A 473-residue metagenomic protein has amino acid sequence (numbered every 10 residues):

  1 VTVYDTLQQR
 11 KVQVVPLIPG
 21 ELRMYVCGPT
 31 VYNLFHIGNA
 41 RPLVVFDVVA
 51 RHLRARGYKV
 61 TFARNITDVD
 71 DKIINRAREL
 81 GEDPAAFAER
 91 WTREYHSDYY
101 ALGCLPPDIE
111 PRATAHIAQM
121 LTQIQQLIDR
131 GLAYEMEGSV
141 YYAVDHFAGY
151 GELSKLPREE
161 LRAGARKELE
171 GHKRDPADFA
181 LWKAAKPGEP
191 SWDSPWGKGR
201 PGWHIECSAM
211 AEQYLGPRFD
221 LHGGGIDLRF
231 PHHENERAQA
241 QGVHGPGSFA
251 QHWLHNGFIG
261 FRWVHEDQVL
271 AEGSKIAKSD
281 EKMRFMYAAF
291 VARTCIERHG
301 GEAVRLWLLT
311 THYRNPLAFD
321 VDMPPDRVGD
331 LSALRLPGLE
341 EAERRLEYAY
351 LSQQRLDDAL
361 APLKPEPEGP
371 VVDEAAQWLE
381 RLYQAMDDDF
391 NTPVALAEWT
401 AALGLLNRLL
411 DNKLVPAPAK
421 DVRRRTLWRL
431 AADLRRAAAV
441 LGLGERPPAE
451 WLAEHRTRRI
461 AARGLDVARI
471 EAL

Functional and structural regions predicted by a protein language model:
V1-Y32, D47, T61, S97 (+1 more regions): Alpha-helical recognition segments enriched in aromatics with Gly/Pro capping that present substrate-recognition
Q8-Q13, L17-L105, Q123: N-terminal, positively charged nucleic-acid-binding surface of large information/translation enzymes
K59, D83, L105, R218 (+2 more regions): Short coil/loop linkers at secondary-structure junctions
P107-A115: Phosphate-binding beta-loop-alpha motif at adenosine-nucleotide cofactor sites
H265, K275-L473: Structural preference for alpha-helix termini/caps and helix-kink/transition segments
